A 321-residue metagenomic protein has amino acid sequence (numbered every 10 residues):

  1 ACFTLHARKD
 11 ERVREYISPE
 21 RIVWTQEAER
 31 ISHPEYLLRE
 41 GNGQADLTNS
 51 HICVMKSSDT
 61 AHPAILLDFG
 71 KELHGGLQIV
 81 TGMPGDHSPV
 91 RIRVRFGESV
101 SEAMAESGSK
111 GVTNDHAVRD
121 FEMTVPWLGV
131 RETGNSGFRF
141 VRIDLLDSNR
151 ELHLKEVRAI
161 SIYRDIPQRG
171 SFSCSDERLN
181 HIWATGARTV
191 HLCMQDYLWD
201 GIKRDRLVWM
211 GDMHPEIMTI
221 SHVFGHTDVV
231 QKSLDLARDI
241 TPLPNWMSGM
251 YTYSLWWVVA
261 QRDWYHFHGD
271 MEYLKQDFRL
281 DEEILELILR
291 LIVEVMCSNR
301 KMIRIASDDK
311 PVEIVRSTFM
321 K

Functional and structural regions predicted by a protein language model:
A1-D196, G211-D212, G225-L234, E272 (+3 more regions): Extracellular/oxidizing-compartment recognition motifs
A105-H116, P126-W127, I240-W256, D263-H266 (+2 more regions): The feature captures the catalytic groove of carbohydrate-active enzymes
S136, L207-D212, G225, S248-W256 (+1 more regions): Aromatic- and histidine-enriched alpha-helix N-cap/loop-to-helix transition segments that scaffold the rims
Y163, G201-K203, K301-R304: Short linear capping/connector segments at secondary-structure termini
W183, A187-Y197, F224-N245, D277-M296: Long, well-ordered core segments of solenoidal/helical folds
Y197-D205, S248-G249: Short coil/turn segments at secondary-structure boundaries
M210-S221, V230, Y251-D263, M320-K321: Well-ordered alpha-helical segments within folded domains of soluble proteins
